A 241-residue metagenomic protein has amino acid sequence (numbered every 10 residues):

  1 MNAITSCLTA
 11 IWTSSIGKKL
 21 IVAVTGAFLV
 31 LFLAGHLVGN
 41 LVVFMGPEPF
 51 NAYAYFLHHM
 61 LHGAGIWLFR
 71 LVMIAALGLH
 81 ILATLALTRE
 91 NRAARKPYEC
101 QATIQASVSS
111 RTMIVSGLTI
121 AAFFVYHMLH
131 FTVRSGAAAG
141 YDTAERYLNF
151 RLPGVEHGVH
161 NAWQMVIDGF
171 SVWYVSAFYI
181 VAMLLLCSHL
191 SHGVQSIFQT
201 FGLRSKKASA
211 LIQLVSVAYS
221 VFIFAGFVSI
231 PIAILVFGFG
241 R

Functional and structural regions predicted by a protein language model:
M1-R241: Membrane-embedded alpha-helical bundles that constitute the cytochrome b-like, heme-associated redox core of multi-pass
